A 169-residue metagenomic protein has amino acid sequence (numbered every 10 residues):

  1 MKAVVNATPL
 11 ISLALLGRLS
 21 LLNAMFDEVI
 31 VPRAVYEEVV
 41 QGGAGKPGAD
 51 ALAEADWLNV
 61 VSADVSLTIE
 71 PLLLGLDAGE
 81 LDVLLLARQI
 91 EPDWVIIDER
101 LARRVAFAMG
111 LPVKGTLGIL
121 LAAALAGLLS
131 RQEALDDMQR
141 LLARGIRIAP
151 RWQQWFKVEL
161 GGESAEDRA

Functional and structural regions predicted by a protein language model:
M1-W94, R100, F107-L111, P150-R151 (+1 more regions): Active-site-proximal, substrate-binding regions of enzyme catalytic domains and RNA-binding/basic surfaces
E99-R100, L117: A generic alpha-helix surface/boundary motif
R104-V105, R131: Short active-site-adjacent structural elements
L111, L117-S164: Hydrophobic alpha-helical interaction segments
